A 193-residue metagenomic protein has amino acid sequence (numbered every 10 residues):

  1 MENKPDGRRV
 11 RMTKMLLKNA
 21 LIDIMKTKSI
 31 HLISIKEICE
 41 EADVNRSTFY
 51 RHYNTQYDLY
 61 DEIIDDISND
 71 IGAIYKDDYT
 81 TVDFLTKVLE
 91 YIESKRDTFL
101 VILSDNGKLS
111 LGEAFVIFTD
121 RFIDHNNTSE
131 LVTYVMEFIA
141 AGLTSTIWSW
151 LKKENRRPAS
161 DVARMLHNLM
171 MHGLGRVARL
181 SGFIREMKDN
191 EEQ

Functional and structural regions predicted by a protein language model:
M1-K28: Basic, helix-initiating cap at the start of DNA-binding domains
E2-P5, K26-I30, D43-D61: HTH DNA-binding helix-turn interface
L17, K36-E41, F49, I92: Append "Primarily bacterial transcriptional regulators
D23-T27, I33, I63-K87: Amphipathic alpha-helical linker/stalk segments
D78-T119: Helical hydrophobic small-molecule/effector-binding pocket
N106-S145, N168-M171, G175: Amphipathic alpha-helical packing segments from all-alpha helical-bundle domains
K152-Q193: C-terminal peripheral helix-coil segments that are non-catalytic and often amphipathic
